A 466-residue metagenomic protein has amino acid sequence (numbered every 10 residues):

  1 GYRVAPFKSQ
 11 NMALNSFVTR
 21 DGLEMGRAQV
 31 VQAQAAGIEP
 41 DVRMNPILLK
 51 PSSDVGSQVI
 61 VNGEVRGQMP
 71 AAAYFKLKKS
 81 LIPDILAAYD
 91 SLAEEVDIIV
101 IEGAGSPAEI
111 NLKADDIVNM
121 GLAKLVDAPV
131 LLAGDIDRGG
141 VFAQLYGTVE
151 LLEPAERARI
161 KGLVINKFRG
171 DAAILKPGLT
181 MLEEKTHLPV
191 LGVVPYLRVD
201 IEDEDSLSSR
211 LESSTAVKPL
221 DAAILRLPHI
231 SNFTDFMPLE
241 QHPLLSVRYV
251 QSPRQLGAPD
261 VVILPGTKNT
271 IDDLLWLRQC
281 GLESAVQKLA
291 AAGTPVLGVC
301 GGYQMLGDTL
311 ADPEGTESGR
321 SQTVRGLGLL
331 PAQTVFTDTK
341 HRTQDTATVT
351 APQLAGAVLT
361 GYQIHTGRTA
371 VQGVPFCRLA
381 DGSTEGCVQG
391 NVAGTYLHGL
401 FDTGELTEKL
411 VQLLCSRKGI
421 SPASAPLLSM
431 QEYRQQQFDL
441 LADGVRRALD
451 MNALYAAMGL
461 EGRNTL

Functional and structural regions predicted by a protein language model:
G1-A290, P295, D312-G315, D338-T339 (+1 more regions): Flexible phosphate-sensing "switch/lid" loops adjacent to ATP/NTP-binding sites across phosphate-transfer
C300: Conserved G/P- and acidic residue-centered "switch" motifs that form tight phosphate/ATP-binding loops in soluble
M305: Conserved catalytic-site region of short-chain dehydrogenase/reductase
T316-T343: Conserved P-loop NTPase catalytic core
